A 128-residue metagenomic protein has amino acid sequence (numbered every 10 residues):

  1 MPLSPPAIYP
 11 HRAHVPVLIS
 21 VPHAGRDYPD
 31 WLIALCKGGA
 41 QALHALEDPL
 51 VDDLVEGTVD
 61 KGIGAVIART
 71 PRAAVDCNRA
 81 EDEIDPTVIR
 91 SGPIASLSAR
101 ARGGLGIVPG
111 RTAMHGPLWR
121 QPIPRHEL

Functional and structural regions predicted by a protein language model:
M1-L128: N-terminal catalytic or cofactor-binding beta/alpha core of small enzyme domains
